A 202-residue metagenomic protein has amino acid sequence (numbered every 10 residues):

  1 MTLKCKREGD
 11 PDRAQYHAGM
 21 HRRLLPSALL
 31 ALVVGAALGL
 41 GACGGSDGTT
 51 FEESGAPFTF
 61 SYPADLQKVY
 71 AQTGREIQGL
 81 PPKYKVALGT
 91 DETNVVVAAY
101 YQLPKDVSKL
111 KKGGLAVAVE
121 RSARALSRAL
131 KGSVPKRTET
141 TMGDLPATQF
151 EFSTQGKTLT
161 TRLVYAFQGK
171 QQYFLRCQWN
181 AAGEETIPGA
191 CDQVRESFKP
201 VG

Functional and structural regions predicted by a protein language model:
D10-D12, Y16-H17: Intrinsic-disorder-associated, low-complexity terminal segments enriched in Asp/Asn/His/Tyr and depleted of Lys/Arg
H17-L30: Bacterial N-terminal signal peptides that target proteins for export
G39-A42: C-terminal motif of bacterial Sec signal peptides marking the signal peptidase cleavage site
G44-K83: N-terminal "mature-domain start" segment
F58, A64-K68, E120-L126, Y173-G202: Surface-exposed amphipathic alpha-helical segments
T73-G169, Y173-F174, A182: Conserved polar/disulfide-associated segments of primarily extracytoplasmic proteins
